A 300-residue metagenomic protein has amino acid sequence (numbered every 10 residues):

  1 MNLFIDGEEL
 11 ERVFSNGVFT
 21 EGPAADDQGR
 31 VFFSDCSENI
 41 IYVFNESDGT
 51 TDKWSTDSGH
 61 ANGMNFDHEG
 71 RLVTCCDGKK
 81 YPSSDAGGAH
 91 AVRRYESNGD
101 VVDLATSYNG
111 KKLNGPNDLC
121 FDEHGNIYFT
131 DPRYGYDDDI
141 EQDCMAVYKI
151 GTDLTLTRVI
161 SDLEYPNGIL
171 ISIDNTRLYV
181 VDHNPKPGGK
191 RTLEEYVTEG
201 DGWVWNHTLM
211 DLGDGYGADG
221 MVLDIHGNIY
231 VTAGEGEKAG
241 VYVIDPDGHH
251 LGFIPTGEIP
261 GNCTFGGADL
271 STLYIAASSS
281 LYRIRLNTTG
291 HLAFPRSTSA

Functional and structural regions predicted by a protein language model:
M1-A300: Sequence-structural signature of mature extracellular/luminal beta-sheet repeat domains, prominently beta-propellers
